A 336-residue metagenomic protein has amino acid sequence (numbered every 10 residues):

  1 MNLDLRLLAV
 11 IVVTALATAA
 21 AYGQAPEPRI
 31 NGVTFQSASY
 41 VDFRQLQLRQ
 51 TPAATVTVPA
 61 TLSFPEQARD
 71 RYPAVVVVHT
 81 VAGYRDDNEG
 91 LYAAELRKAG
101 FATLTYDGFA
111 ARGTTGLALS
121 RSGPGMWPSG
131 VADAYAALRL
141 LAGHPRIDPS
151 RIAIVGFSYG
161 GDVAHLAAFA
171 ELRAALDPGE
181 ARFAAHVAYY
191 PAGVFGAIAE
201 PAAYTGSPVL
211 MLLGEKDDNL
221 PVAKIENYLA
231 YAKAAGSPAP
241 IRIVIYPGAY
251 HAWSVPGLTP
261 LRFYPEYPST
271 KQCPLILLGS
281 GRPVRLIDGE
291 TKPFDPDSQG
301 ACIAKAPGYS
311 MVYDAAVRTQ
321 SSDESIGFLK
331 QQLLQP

Functional and structural regions predicted by a protein language model:
L8-A17: Bacterial N-terminal signal peptides
Q24-D70: N-terminal cap/lid segment of alpha/beta-hydrolase-fold proteins
S39, E215-D218, P247-Y250: Acidic beta-to-alpha connecting loop that harbors the catalytic carboxylate
Q47-T51, V58, R71-G143, C302-P307 (+1 more regions): Serine-hydrolase catalytic machinery in alpha/beta-hydrolase-like enzymes
M126-T205, D218, A223: Primarily recognizes the serine-hydrolase "nucleophile elbow" in alpha/beta-hydrolase and SGNH/GDSL folds
T205, M211-L213: Short beta-strand/loop motif that positions the catalytic acidic residue of the alpha/beta-hydrolase fold
P221-Y231: Short alpha-helix in the alpha/beta-hydrolase fold that links the catalytic acid
K233-I241, P247-P336: Alpha/beta-hydrolase-fold serine-hydrolase catalytic core, especially in secreted/extracellular enzymes
